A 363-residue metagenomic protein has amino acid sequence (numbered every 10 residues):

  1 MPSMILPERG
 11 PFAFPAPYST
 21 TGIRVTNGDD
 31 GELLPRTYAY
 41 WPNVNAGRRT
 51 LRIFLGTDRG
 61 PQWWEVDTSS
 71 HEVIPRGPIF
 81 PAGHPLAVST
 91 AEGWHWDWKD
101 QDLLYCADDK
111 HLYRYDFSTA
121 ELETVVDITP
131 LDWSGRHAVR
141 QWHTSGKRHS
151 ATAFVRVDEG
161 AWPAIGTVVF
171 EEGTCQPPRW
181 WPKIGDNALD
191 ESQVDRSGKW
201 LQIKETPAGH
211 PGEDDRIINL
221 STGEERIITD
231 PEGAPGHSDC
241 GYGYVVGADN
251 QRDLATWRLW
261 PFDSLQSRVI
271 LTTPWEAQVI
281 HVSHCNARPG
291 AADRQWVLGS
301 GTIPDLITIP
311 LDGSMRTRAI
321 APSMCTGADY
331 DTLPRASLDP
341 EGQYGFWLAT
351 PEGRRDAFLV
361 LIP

Functional and structural regions predicted by a protein language model:
M1-P17, I23-P61: Beta-strand-rich domains and repeat architectures in extracellular enzymes and scaffolds, especially beta-propellers
E32, R36-Y40, D58-D109: Blade-loop segments of beta-propeller domains
T37-G47, H84-Q101, G135-R148, D190-S197 (+3 more regions): Structural signature of eukaryotic scaffold interfaces centered on beta-propeller domains
L51-L55, L104-C106, A151-F154, W200-K204 (+3 more regions): Residue position within the beta-strands of beta-propeller blades
R59-E65, D109-D116, D158-V169, A208-I218 (+3 more regions): Structural motif
P81-I165, C175-D186: Asp-box/WD-like beta-propeller blade repeats and closely related beta-sheet repeat scaffolds
Y244, A248-C325: Loop/turn-rich, solvent-exposed surfaces of beta-rich toroidal or solenoidal domains
D329-P363: Blade-level signature of beta-propeller repeat domains, shared across WD40, Kelch, NHL, RCC1 and BNR/Asp-box propellers
